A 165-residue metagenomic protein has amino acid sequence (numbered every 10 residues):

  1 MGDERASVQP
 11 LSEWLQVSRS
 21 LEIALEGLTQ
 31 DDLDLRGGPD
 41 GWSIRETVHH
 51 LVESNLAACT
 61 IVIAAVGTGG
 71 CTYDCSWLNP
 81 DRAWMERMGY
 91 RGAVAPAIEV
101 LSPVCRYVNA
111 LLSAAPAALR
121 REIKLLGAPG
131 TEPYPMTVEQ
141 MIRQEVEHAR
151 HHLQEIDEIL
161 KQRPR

Functional and structural regions predicted by a protein language model:
M1, D34-R82, R120-R165: Short, contiguous alpha-helical
M1-L15: Extreme N-terminal tail/first-helix region
R5-S7, S18, L28-T29, V94: A short, structure-level motif marking secondary-structure boundaries and short turns
A6-Q9, A93, T137, M141: Non-transmembrane, amphipathic alpha-helical segments
E13-E22, R82-E122, R143-E145: Acidic/histidine-rich alpha-helical segments that form the ligand environment of transition-metal centers
Q16-P39, S43: Long, hydrophobic N-terminal alpha-helical segment
S18-E26, N55-I63, S102-P116, R150-L153 (+1 more regions): Structural signal for well-ordered, non-membrane alpha-helices
